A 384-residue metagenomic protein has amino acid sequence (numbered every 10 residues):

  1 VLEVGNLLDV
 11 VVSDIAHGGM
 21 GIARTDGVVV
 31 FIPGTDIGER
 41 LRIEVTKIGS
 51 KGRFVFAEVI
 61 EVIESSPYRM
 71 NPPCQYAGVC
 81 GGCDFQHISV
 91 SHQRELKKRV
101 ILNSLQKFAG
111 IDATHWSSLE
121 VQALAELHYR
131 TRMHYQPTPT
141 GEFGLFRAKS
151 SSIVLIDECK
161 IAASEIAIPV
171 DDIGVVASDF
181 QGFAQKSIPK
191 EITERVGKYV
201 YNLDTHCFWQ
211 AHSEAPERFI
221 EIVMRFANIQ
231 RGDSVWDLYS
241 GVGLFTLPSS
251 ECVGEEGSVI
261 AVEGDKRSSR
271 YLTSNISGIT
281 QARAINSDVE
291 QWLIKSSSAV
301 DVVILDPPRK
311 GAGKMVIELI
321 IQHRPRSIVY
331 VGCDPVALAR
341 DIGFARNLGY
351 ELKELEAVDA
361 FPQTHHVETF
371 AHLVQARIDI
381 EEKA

Functional and structural regions predicted by a protein language model:
V1-D9, H17, F183-A384: Rossmann-like S-adenosyl-L-methionine
V1-P72, Y76, S150: Terminal RNA-binding accessory module
A16, A57, Y129-T131, Q136-F143 (+1 more regions): Non-catalytic substrate-recognition/targeting regions of SAM-dependent transferases
A23, G38, C83, D334 (+1 more regions): Residue-level signal for inorganic ion chemistry
E39, S151-I153, P335-L338: Short gly/pro/ser/thr-enriched loop/turn and capping motifs at secondary-structure boundaries
T46-G49, Q136-T138, V374-A376: Short beta-strand micro-motifs enriched in acidic
F56, I60-P72, G78-G174: Extended interfacial segments that mediate partner engagement and assembly in macromolecular machines
